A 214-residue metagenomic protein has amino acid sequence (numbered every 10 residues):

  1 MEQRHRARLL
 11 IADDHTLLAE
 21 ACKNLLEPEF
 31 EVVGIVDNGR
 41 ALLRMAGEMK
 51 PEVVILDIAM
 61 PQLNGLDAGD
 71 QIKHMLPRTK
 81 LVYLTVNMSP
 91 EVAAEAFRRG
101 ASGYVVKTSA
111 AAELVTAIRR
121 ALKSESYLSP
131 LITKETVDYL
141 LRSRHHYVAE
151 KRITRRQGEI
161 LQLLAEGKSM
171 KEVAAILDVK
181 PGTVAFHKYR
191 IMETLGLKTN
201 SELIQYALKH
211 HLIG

Functional and structural regions predicted by a protein language model:
T16-G34: Two-component/phosphorelay signaling modules centered on CheY-like receiver
F30-D37, M45, L197: Short hydrophobic/Thr-rich beta-strand motif most characteristic of the beta2 strand and flanking loop of CheY-like
N38-A41, Q62-D67: Acidic catalytic/metal-coordinating carboxylates
M49-I55: Active-site beta3 strand of CheY-like receiver
I58-M60: Receiver (REC) domain active-site loop signature in two-component systems and cognate sites in sensor histidine kinases
E91-R98, S102-G103, T108-E159, L212-I213: Short, flexible helix-to-coil linker/hinge segments that flank and couple to helix-turn-helix
Y147-G182: Helix-turn-helix DNA-binding segment
S169-E202: Recognition helix of helix-turn-helix DNA-binding domains
